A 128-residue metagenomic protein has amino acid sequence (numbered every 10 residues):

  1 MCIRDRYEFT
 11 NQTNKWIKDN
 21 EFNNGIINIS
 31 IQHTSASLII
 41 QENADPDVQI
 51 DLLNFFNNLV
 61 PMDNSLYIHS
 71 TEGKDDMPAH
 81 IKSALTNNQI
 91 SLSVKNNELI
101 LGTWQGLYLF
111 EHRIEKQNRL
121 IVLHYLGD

Functional and structural regions predicted by a protein language model:
M1-I3: Short, small-residue-biased leader/transition segments that mark boundaries at the very start of proteins
Y7-D51: Active-site beta-strand/loop microenvironment that shapes enzyme catalytic pockets
I26, S35, H80, Q89 (+2 more regions): Broad gene-expression machinery/nucleic-acid interaction feature
S30-Q32, K95, F110, H124: Short beta-strand segments
F56-G102: Mid-chain, well-packed structural core segment of small domains
G102-E111, K116-D128: C-terminal binding/interaction regions
